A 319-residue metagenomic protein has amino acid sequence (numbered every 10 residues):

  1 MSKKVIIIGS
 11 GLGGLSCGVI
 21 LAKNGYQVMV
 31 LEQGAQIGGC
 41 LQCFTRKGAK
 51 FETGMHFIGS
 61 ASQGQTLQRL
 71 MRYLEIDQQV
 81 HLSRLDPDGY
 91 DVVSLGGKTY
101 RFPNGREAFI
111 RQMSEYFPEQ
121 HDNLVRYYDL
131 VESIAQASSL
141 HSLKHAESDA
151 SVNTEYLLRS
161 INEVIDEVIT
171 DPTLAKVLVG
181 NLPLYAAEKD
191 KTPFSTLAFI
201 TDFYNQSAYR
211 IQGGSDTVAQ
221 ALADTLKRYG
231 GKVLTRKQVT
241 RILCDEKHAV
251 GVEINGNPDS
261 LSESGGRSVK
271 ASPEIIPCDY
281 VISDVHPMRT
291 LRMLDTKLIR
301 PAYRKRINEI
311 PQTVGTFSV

Functional and structural regions predicted by a protein language model:
K3, V269-Y280, D284: Core beta-strand elements of the Rossmann-like FAD/NAD(P) dinucleotide-binding domain in flavoenzyme oxidoreductases
K3-L130: N-terminal glycine-rich phosphate/pyrophosphate-binding loop and immediately adjacent elements
S60-G64, R106, Q120, L124 (+8 more regions): Generic structural signal for well-ordered, non-membrane alpha-helical segments in soluble metabolic enzymes
G96-T192: Rossmann-like flavin
A198-G256: Helical element adjacent to the flavin cofactor pocket in flavoenzyme catalytic cores
Y209-Q220, D224, R228, I242 (+1 more regions): Glycine-rich loop(s) and the adjacent beta-strand/alpha-helix scaffold that form part
N257-S272: Intrinsic disorder/low-complexity segments
